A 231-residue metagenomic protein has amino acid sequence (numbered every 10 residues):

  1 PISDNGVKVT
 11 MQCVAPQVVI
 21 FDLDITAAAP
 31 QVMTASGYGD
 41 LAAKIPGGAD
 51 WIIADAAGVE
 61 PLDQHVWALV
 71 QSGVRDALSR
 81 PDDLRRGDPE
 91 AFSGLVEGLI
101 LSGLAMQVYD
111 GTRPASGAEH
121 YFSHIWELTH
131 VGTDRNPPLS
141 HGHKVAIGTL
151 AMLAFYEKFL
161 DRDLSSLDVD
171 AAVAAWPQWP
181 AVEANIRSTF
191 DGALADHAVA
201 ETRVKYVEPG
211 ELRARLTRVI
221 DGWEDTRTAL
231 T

Functional and structural regions predicted by a protein language model:
P1-G73: A glycine/threonine-rich phosphate-anchoring loop and its flanking beta-alpha core in nucleotide/phosphate-binding
A43-D63, I186-D196, D225-T231: Repeat-unit-sized solenoid/scaffold elements
L69-L230: Active-site segments that bind and position negatively charged phosphate/pyrophosphate groups
